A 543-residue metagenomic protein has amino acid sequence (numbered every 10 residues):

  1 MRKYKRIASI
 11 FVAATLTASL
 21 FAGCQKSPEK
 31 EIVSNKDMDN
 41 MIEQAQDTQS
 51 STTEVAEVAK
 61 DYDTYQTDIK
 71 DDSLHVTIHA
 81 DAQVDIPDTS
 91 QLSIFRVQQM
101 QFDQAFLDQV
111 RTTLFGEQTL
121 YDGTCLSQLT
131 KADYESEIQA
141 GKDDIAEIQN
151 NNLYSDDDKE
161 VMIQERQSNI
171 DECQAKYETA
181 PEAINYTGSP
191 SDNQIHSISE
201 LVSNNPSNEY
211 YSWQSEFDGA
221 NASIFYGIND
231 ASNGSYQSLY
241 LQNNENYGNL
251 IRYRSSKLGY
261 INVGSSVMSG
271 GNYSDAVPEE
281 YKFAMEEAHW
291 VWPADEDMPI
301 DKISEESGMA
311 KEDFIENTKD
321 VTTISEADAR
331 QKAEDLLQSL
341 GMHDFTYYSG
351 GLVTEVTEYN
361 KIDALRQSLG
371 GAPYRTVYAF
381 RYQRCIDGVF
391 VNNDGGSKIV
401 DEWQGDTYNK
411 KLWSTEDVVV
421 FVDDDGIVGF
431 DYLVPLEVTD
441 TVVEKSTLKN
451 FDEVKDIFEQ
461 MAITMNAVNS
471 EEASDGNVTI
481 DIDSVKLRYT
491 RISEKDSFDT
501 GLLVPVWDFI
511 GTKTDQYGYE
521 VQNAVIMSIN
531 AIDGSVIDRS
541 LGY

Functional and structural regions predicted by a protein language model:
M1-F11: Bacterial N-terminal signal peptides that target proteins for export
I10-F11, L241, R252-R254, N262-S265 (+1 more regions): Short amphipathic beta-strand/extended segments with alternating polar/hydrophobic composition
A14-A18: Alpha-helical transmembrane segments
S19-G23: C-terminal motif of bacterial Sec signal peptides marking the signal peptidase cleavage site
Q25-N409: Preferential activation on post-signal-peptide N-terminal prodomains/segments of secreted or lumenal proteins
I32-D47, Y489-Y543: Activation/maturation switch segments at domain boundaries
I315, A329-E520: Segments that shape or occlude catalytic/ligand-binding pockets
